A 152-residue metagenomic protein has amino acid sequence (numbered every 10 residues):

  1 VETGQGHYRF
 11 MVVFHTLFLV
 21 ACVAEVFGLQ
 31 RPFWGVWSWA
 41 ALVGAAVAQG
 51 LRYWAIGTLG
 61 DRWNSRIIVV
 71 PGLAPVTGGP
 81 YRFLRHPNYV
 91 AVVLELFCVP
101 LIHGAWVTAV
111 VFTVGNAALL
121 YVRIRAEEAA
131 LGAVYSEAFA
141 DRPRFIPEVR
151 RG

Functional and structural regions predicted by a protein language model:
V1-T77, A91, E95-G152: Membrane-anchoring alpha-helices and their flanking helix-loop junctions
G78-V90: Histidine-centered phosphotransfer motif of kinases
